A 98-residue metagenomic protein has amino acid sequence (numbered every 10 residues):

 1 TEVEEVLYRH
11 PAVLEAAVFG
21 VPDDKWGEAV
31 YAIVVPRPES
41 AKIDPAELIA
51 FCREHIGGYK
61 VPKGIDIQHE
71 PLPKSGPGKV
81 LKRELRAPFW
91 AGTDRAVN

Functional and structural regions predicted by a protein language model:
T1-K60, H69-P71, G78, R83-E84: AMP-binding/adenylate-forming catalytic core of the ANL superfamily
R86-N98: Acidic/polar alpha-helix N-cap and adjacent early helical turns within long charge-rich amphipathic helices/linkers
